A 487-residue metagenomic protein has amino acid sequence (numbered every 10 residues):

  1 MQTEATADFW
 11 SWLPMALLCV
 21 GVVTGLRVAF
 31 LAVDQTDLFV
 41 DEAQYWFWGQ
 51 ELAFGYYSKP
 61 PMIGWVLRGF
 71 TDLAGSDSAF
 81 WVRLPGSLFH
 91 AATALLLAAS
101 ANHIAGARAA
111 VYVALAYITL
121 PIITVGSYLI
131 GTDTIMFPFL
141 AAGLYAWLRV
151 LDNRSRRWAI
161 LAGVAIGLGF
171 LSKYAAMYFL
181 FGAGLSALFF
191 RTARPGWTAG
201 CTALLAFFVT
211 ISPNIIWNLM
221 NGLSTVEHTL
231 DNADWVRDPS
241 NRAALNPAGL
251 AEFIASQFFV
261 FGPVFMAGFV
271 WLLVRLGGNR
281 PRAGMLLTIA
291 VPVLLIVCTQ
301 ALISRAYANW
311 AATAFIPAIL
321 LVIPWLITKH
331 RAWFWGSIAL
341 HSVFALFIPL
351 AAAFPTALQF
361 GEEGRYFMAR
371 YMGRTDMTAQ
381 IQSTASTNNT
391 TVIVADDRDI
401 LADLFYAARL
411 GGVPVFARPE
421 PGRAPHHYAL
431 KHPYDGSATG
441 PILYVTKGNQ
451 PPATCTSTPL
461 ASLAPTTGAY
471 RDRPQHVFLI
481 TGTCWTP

Functional and structural regions predicted by a protein language model:
E4-T6, L97-T119, F137-P138: Transmembrane-helix signature of polytopic, membrane-embedded enzymes that assemble or transfer cell-envelope glycans
T6-F9, N102-R108, G143-A159, W271-R275: Membrane-interface transmembrane helices that cradle and orient dolichyl/undecaprenyl
V20-V23, V113-P121, I166, F170 (+1 more regions): Short helix- or helix-capping micro-motifs that position conserved polar/aromatic residues at function-defining sites
L84-A105, A142, A146: Transmembrane-helix motifs of polytopic, lipid-linked glycan transferases
L96, A116, I135-D152, W158-I166 (+1 more regions): Specific aromatic-rich, kink-prone transmembrane helix
I122-M136: Short acidic/glycine- and proline-prone juxtamembrane loop motifs at membrane-interface regions of multi-pass membrane
L168, L180-A283, I289, V293-C298 (+1 more regions): Transmembrane-lumen/periplasm boundary regions of multi-pass, lipid-linked membrane glycan transferases
A308, A332-N388, R398-P414, P419-A424 (+1 more regions): Membrane-proximal, lumen/periplasm-facing interface regions of secretory-pathway glyco- and lipid-modifying enzymes
